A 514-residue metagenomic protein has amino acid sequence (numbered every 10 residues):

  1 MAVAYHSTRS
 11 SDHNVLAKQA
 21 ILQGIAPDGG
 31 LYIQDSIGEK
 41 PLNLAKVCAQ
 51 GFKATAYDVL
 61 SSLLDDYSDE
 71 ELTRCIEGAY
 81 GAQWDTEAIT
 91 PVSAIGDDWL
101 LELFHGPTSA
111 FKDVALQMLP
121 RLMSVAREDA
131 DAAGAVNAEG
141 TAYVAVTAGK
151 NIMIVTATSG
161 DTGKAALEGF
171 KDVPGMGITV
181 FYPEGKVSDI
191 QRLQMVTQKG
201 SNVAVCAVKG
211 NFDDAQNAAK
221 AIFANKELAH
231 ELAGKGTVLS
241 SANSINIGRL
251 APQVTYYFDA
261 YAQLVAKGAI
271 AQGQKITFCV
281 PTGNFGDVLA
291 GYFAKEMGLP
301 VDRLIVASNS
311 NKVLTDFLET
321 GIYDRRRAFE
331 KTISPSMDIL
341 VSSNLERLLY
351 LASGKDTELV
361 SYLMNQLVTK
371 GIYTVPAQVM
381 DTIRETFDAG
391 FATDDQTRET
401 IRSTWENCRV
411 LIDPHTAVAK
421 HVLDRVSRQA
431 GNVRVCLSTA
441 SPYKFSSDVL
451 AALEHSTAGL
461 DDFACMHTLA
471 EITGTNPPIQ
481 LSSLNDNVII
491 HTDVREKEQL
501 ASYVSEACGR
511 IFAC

Functional and structural regions predicted by a protein language model:
M1-C514: PLP-dependent amino-acid enzyme catalytic core
